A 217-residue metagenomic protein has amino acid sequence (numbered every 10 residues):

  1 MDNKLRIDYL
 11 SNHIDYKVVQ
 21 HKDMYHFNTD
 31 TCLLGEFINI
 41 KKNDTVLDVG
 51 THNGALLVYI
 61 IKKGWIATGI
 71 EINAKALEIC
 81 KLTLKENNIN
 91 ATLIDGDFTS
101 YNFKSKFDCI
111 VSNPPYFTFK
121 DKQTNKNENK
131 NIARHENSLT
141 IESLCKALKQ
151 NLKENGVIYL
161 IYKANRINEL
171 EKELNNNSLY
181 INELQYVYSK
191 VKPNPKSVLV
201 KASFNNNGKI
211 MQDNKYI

Functional and structural regions predicted by a protein language model:
D2-K41: S-adenosyl-L-methionine
K17, S138-P195: Conserved Class I SAM-dependent methyltransferase catalytic core
Y25-F27, H52-N53, K192-P193: Short glycine/threonine-rich catalytic loop with a Thr-x-Gly-x-Asp
L33, K62-K63, E78, T83-N87 (+4 more regions): SAM-dependent transferase fold signal centered on methyltransferase-like domains, encompassing both Class I
L34, N113, L144, A202: Residue-level signal for inorganic ion chemistry
E36-F103, C109-Q123: Conserved SAM/SAH cofactor-binding pocket of Class I
P114-S143: Mobile active-site "lid"/loop adjacent to the S-adenosyl-L-methionine
V191-I217: Flexible, glycine-/basic-rich loop-and-beta segments that form/coincide with the SAM-dependent methyltransferase
